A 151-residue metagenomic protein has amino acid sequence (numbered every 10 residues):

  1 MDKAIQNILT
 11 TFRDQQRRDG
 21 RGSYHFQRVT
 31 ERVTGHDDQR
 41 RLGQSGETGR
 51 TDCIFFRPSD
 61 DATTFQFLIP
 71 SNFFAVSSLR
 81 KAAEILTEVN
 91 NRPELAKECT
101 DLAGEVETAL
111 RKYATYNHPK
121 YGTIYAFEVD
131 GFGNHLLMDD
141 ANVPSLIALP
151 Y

Functional and structural regions predicted by a protein language model:
M1-A4, Q66-S77, D140-P144: Aromatic- and histidine-enriched alpha-helix N-cap/loop-to-helix transition segments that scaffold the rims
M1-F65: Active-site acid/base region of carbohydrate-active enzymes
L9-V29, F67, R80-Y151: Catalytic cores of carbohydrate-active enzymes
G46-E84, G131-H135: Acidic/Ser/Thr-rich, low-complexity mid-to-C-terminal regulatory regions of eukaryotic proteins
